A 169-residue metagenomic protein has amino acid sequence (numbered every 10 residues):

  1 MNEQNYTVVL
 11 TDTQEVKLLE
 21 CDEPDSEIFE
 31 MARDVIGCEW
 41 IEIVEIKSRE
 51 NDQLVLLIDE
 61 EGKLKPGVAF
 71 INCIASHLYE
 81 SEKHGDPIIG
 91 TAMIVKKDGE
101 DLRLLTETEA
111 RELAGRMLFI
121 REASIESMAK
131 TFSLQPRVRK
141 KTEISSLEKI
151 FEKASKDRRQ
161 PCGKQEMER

Functional and structural regions predicted by a protein language model:
N2-S26, E30, E39-R139: Detector for the mature cores of small, proteolytically processed and post-translationally modified peptide effectors
R33, A114, A129, E148-S155: Residue-level detector of alpha-helical secondary structure
I36: Single, functionally critical "micro-switch" positions that shape active/binding sites and transmembrane helices
I144-R169: Non-Sec secretion/translocation targeting segments of pathogen effectors
